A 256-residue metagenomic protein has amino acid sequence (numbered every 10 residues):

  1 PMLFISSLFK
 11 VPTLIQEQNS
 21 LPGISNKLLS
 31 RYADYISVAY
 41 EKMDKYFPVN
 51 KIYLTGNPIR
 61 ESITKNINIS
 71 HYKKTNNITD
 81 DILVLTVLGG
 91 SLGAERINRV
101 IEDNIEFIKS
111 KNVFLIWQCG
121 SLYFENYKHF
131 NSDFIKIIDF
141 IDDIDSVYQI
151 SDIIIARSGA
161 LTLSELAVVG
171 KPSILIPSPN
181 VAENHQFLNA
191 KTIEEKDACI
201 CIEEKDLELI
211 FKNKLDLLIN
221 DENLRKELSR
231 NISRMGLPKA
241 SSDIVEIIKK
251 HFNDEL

Functional and structural regions predicted by a protein language model:
F4, D145, L163-K171, K191: Short alpha-helical segment that forms part of, or immediately flanks, the ligand-binding pocket in carbohydrate-active
S7-S70: Active-site-proximal region of nucleotide-activated glycan assembly enzymes, centered on histidine/acidic-rich loops
F9, Q149-S151, E165-I176: Conserved donor-binding/catalytic loop of nucleotide-activated donor transferases
N68-H71, I78-A156, Q186-A190, I202-F211: Donor-nucleotide binding loops and adjacent catalytic segments primarily of GT-B fold Leloir glycosyltransferases
A156, P172-E183: Short hydrophobic beta-strand element within catalytic cores of glycosyltransferases and related nucleotide-activated
K196, I200-E203, L207-N223: C-terminal "capping" alpha-helix adjacent to the active site of nucleotide-linked donor transferases in cell-envelope
L224-P238: A short, well-ordered alpha-helix in the C-terminal region of glycosyltransferases
L237-L256: C-terminal alpha-helical cap of glycosyltransferases
